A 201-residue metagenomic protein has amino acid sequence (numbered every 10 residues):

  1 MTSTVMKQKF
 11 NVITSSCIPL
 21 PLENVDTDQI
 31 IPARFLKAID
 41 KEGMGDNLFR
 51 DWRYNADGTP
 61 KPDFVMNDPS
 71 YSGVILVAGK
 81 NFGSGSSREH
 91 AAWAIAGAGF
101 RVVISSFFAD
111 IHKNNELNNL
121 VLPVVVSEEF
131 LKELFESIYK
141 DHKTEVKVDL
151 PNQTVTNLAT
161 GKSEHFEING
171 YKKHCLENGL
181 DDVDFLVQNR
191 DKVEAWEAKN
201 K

Functional and structural regions predicted by a protein language model:
M1-K201: Cytosolic catalytic domains that perform sulfur/thiol-centered chemistry
